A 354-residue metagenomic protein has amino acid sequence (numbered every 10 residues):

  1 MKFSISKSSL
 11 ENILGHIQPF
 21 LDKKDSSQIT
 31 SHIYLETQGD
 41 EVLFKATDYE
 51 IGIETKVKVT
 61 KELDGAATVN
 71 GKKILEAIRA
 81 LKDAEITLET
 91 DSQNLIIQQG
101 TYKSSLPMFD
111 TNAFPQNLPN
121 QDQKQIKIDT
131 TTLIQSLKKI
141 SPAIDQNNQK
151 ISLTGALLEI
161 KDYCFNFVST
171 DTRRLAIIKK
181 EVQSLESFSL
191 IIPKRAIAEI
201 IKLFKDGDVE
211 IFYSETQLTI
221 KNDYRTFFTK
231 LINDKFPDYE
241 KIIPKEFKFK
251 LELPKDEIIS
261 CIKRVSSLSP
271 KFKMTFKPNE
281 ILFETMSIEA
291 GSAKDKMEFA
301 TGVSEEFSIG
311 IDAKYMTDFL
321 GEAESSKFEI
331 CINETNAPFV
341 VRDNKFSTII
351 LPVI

Functional and structural regions predicted by a protein language model:
M1-I354: Structural preference for solvent-exposed beta-strand-turn elements and adjacent flexible terminal/loop segments within
